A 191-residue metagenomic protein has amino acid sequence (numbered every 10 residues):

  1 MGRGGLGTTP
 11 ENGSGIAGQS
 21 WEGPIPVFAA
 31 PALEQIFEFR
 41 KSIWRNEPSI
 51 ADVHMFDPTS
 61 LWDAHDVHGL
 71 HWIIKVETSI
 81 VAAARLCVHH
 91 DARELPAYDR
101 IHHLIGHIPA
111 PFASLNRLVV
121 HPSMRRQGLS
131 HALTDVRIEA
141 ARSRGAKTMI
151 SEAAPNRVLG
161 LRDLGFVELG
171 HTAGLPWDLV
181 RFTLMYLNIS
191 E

Functional and structural regions predicted by a protein language model:
T8-V81, V88: Short amphipathic alpha-helix that is part of the acyltransferase structural core
R40, H71, L115, T134-R137 (+1 more regions): Polar/charged side chains located within well-ordered beta-strands of beta-rich proteins
I73-K75, L184-N188: Short, well-ordered beta-strand micro-motif
K75, S79-R125, D178-R181: Conserved acyl-donor/pantetheine-binding loop and adjacent beta-alpha core of acyl/acetyltransferases and related
V120, R126-E139: Conserved acetyl-CoA-binding loop-helix of GNAT-fold acetyltransferases
E139-A153: Conserved GNAT acetyl-CoA-binding A-motif
S143, P155-T172: Conserved active-site alpha-helix within GNAT-family acetyltransferase domains
E152, V167-T183: Conserved catalytic-core motifs of GNAT/GCN5-like acyltransferases
